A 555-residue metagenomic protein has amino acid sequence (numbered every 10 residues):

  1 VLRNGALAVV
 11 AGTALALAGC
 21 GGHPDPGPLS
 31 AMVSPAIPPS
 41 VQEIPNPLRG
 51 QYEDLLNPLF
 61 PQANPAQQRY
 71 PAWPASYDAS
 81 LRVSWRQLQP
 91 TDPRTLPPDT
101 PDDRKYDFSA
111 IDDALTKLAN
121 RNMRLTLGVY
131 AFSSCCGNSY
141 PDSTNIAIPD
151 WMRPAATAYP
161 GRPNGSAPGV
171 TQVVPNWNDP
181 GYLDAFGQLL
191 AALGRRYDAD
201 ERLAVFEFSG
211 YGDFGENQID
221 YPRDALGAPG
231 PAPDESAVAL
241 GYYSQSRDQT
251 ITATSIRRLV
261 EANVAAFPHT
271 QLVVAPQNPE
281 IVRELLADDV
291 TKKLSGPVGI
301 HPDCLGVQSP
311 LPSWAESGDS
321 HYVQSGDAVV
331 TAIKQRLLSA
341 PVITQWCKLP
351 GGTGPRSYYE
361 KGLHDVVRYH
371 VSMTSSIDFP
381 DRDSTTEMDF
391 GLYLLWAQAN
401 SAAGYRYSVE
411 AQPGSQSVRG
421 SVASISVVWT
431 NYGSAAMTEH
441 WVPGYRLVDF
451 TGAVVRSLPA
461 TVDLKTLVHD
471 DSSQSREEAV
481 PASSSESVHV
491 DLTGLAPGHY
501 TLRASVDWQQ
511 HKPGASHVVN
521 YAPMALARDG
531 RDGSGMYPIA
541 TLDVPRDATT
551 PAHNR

Functional and structural regions predicted by a protein language model:
L17-G19: C-terminal motif of bacterial Sec signal peptides marking the signal peptidase cleavage site
G21-H23: Bacterial signal peptide processing site
P28-G181, V330-D389: N-terminal substrate-binding region of glycoside hydrolase catalytic domains
S134-A167, G215-L240, T291, P297: Aromatic- and acidic-residue-enriched segments that line the glycan-binding/catalytic groove of carbohydrate-active
A158-Y182, F186-A228: Active-site groove signature of glycoside hydrolases
E207, G212-G227, D234-S236, G241-R336: Substrate-binding cleft/loops of secretory-pathway carbohydrate-active enzymes
Q277-E280, D288-E410: Substrate-binding cleft of secreted/luminal carbohydrate-active enzymes
A399-R555: Extracellular/luminal regions of secreted and cell-surface proteins that mediate adhesion/ECM remodeling
